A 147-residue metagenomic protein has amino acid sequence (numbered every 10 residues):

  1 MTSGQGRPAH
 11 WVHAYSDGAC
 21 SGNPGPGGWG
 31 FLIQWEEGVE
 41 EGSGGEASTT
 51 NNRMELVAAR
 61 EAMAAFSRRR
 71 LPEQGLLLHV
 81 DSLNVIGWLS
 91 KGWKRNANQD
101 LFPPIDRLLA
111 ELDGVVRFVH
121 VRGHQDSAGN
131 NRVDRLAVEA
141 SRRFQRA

Functional and structural regions predicted by a protein language model:
M1-R53, E61-R69, R135, R143-Q145: RNase H-like nuclease fold core
V12, A19-N23, A59-R132, L136 (+2 more regions): RNase H catalytic domain
L32, E55, L77-H79: Short, conserved beta-strand segments within well-ordered enzyme catalytic domains that often line or immediately flank
N51-E55, A97-N98: Phosphate/oxyanion-binding active-site loops and adjacent basic polyanion-contact surfaces
